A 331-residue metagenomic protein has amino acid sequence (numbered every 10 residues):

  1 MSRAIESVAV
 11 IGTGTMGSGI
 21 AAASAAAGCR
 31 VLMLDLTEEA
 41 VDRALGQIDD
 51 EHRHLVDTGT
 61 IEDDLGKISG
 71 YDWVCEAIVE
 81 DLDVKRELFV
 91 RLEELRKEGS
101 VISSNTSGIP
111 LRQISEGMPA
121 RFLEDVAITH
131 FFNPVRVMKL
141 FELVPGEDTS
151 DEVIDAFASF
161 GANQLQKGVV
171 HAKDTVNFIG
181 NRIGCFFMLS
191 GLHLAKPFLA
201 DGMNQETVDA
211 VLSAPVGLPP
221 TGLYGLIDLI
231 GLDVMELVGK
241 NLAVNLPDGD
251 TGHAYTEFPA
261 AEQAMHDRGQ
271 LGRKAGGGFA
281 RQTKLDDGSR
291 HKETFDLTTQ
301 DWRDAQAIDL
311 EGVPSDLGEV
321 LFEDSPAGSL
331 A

Functional and structural regions predicted by a protein language model:
M1-A331: N-terminal glycine-rich phosphate-binding loop for ADP-containing cofactors
